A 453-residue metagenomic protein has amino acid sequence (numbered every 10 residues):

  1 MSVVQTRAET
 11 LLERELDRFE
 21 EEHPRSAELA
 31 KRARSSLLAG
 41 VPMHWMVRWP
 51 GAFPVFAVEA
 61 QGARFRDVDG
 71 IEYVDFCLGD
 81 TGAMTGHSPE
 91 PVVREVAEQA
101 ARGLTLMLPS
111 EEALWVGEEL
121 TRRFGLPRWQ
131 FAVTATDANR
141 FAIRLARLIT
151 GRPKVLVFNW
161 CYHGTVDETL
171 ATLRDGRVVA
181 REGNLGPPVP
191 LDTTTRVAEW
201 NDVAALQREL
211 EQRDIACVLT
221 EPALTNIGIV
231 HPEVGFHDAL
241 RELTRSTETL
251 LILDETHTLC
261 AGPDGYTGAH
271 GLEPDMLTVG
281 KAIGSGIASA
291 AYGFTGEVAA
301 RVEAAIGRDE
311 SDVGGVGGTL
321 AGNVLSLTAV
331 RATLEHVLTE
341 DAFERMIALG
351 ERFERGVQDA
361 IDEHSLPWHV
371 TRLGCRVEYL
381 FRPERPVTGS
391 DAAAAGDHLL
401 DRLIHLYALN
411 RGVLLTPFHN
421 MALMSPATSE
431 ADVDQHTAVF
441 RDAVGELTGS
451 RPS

Functional and structural regions predicted by a protein language model:
M1-S453: Conserved N-terminal phosphate-binding loop of PLP-dependent enzymes in the Aspartate aminotransferase
